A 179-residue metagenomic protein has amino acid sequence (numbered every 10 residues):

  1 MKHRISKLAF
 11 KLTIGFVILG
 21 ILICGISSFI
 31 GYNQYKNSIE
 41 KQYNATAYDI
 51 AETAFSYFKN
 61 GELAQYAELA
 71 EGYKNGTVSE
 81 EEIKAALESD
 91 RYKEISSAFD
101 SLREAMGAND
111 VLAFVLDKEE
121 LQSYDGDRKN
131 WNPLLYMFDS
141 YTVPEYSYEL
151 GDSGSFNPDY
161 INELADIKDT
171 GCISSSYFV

Functional and structural regions predicted by a protein language model:
M1-I5: Non-catalytic regulatory/interaction regions at protein termini and inter-domain linkers
S6-Q34: Extreme N-terminal signal-anchor transmembrane helix of membrane signaling/transducer proteins, especially in bacteria
F16, I30-S56: Juxtamembrane membrane-water interface segments immediately C-terminal to a transmembrane helix
N44-Y92: Extracellular/periplasmic ligand-binding regions of membrane signal-transduction receptors
D49-E52, K93, S97-S101, N162: Solvent-exposed, polar/charged alpha-helical surfaces in well-ordered, non-transmembrane soluble domains, broadly
T53, D100-L121, N130-L134, T170-S176: Short N-terminal helix-loop-first-beta-strand/juxtamembrane motif that initiates sensory/input modules
S89, S96-S97, R128-F178: Extracytoplasmic/periplasmic sensor domains and loops in membrane signaling proteins
Y124-G126: Short, solvent-exposed loop/turn and secondary-structure capping segments
